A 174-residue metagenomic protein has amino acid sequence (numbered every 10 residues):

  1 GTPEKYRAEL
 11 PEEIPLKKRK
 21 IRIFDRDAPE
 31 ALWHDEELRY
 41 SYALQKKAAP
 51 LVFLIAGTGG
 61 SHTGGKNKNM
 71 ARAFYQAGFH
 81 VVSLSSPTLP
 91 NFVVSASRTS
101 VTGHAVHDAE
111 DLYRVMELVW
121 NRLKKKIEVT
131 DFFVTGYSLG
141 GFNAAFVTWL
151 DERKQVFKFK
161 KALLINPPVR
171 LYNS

Functional and structural regions predicted by a protein language model:
G1-K47: N-terminal cap/lid segment of alpha/beta-hydrolase-fold proteins
E37, A43-P90: Short, surface-exposed "cap/lid" segments of acyl-processing enzymes
S61, G103-V106, R153: Soluble non-cytosolic domains of exported or imported proteins
K68, R72, Y113, A145-W149: Short, hydrophobic alpha-helix immediately C-terminal to the catalytic nucleophile
V81-S86, V115-V119, G141, A145-T148: Hydrophobic transmembrane helix bundles of membrane-integrated enzymes that assemble and modify cell-envelope
S83-G103: Serine-hydrolase catalytic machinery in alpha/beta-hydrolase-like enzymes
V101-K125: Alpha/beta-hydrolase active-site loop
R122-S174: Primarily recognizes the serine-hydrolase "nucleophile elbow" in alpha/beta-hydrolase and SGNH/GDSL folds
